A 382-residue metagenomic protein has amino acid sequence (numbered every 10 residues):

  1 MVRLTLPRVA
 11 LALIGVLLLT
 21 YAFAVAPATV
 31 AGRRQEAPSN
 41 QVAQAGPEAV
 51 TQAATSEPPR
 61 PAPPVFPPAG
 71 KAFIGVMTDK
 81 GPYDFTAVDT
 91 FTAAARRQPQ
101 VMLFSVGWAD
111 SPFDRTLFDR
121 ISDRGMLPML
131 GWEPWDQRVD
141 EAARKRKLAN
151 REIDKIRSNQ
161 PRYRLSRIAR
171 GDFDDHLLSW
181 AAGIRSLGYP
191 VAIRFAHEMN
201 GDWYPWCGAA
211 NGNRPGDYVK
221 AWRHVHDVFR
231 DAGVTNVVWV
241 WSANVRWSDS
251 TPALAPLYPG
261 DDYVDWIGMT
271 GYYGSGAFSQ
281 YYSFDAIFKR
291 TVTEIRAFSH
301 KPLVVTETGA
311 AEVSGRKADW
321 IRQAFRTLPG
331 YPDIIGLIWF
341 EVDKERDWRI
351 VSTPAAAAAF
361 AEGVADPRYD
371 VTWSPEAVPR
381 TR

Functional and structural regions predicted by a protein language model:
A22, A26-D110, W373-T381: Boundary/entry segment of secreted carbohydrate-active catalytic domains
A26, A31-E36, P63-P82, P302-R382: Substrate-binding cleft of secreted/luminal carbohydrate-active enzymes
D79-T86, F104-D119, D136-D140, I168-D175 (+4 more regions): Acidic-and-aromatic substrate-binding clefts and catalytic sites of carbohydrate-active enzymes
V88-R97, F113-M129, R144-R151, S179-G188 (+3 more regions): Acidic (Asp/Glu)-rich catalytic clusters
P99-F104, L254-Y282, F340-V342: Aromatic- and acid-rich polysaccharide-binding/catalytic face of secreted or lumenal carbohydrate-active enzymes
T116-E133, W266-S314: Glycoside hydrolase catalytic-domain groove-lining segments
T116-V237, F360-V364, V378-T381: Substrate-binding cleft of extracellular glycoside hydrolase catalytic domains
R194-A196, W222, H226-P252, H300-V313 (+1 more regions): Aromatic-lined carbohydrate-recognition surfaces of secreted/lumenal glycan-active proteins
